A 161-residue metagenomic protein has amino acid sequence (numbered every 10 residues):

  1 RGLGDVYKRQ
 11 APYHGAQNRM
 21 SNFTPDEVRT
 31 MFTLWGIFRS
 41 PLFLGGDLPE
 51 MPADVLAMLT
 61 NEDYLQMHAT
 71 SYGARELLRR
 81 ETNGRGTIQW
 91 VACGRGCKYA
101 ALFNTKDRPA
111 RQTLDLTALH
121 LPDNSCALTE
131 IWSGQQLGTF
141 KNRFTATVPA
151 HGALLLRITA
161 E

Functional and structural regions predicted by a protein language model:
G2-Y7: Short, small-residue-biased leader/transition segments that mark boundaries at the very start of proteins
R9-A11, S21, D26-N83: Aromatic- and carboxylate-lined catalytic core of secreted/periplasmic carbohydrate-active enzymes
N18: Hard-cation-handling environments
E27-T30, L137, P149: Active-site-proximal structural scaffolding
W35-F38, F43-G45, E81-L121, H151: Carbohydrate-binding surface patches
L42, P49, Y72, T105-R108 (+2 more regions): Short, glycine-/Ser/Thr-/acidic-enriched flexible segments
T117-G134: Solvent-exposed beta-hairpin/edge-strand motifs
T139-E161: C-terminal beta-strand-rich structural cap/linker in extracellular carbohydrate-active enzymes
